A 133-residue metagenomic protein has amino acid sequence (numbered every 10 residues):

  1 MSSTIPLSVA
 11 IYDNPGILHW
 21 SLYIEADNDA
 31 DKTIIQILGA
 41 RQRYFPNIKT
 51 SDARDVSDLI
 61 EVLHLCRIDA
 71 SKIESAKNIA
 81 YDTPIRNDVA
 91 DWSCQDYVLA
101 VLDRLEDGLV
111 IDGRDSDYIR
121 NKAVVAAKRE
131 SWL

Functional and structural regions predicted by a protein language model:
S2-W92: Non-catalytic ligand/cofactor/substrate-binding and regulatory segments of enzyme domains
D58-L133: Active-site nucleophile-His-acid catalytic modules used for acyl/amide transfer and hydrolysis across diverse enzymes
